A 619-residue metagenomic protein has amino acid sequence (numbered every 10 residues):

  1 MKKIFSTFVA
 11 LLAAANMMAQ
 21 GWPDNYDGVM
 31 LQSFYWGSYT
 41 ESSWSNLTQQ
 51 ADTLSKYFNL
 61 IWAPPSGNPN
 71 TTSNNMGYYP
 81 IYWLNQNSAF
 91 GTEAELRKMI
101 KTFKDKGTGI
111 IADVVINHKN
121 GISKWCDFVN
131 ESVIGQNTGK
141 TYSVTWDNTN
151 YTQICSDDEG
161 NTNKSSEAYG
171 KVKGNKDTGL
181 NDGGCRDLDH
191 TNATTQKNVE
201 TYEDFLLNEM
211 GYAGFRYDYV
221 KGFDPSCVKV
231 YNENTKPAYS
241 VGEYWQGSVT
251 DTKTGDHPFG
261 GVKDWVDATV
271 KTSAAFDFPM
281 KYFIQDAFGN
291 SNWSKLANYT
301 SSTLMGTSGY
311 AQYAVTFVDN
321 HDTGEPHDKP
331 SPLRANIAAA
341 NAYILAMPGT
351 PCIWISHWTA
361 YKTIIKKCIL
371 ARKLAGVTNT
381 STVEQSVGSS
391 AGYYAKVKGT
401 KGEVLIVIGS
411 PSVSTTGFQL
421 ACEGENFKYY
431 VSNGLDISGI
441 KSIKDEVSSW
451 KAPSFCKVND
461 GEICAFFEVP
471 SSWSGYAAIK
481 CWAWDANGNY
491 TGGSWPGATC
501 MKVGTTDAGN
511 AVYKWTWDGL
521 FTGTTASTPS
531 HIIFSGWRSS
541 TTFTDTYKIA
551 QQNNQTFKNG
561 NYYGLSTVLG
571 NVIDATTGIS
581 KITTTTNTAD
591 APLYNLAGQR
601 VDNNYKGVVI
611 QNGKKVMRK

Functional and structural regions predicted by a protein language model:
M1, A19, G578-I582, G598 (+1 more regions): Terminal processing/anchoring signals of secreted or surface-associated proteins and related intramolecular
M1, V608-K619: C-terminal tail/sorting-segment detector
V9, Q20-D182, L188, K221-G242 (+1 more regions): Acidic/aromatic-lined carbohydrate-recognition and catalytic surfaces of CAZymes acting on diverse glycans
G21-W36, N46-T53, S66-G67, T72-Y79 (+6 more regions): Active-site-proximal helices and loops of the catalytic beta/alpha 8
K124-K197, V266-A287, W293, Q312-T316 (+3 more regions): Glycan-binding loop/region signatures in secreted carbohydrate-active enzymes
W473-T525, W537-T546: Aromatic-rich carbohydrate-binding modules that target alpha-glucans
A575-A597: Residue-level detector of functionally pivotal "anchor" positions at catalytic/ligand-binding pockets or at interdomain
